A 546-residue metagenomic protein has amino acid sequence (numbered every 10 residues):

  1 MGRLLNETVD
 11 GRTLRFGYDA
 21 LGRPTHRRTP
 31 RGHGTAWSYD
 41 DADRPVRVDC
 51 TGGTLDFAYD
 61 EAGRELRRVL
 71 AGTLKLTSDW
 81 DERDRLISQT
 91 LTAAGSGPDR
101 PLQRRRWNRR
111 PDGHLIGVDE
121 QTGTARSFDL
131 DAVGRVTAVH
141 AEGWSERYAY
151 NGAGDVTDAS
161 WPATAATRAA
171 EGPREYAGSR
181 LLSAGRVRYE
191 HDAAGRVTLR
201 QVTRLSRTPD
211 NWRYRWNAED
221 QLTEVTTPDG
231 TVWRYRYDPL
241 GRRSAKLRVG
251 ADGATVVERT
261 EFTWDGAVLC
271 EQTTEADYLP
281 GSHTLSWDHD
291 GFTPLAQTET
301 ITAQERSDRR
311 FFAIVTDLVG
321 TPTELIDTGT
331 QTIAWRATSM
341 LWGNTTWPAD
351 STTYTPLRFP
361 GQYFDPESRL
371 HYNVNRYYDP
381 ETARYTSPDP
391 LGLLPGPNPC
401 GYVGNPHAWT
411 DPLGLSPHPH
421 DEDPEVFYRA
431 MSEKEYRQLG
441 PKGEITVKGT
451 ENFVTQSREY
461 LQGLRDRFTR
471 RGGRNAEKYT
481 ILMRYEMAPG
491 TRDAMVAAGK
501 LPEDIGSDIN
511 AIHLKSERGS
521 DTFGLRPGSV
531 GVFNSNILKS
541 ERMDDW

Functional and structural regions predicted by a protein language model:
M1-N6, D10-H26, R31-H33, S38-R47 (+21 more regions): A short glycine-rich beta-turn/N-cap micro-motif
D10-R12, R31-H33, T51-G53, G72-L74 (+15 more regions): Short, small/polar residue-rich loop motifs at catalytic or cofactor-binding pockets
G11, R31, T51-G52, G72 (+15 more regions): A generic structural motif
A93-P101, A165-E171, T203-N211, A303-Q304: Intrinsically disordered, low-complexity Ser/Thr- and acidic-rich flexible linkers and loops, especially at boundaries
S160-Y176, Q297, T302-V374, W409: A motif-centric feature for acidic-aromatic and gly/ser/thr-rich catalytic loops and repeats
T330-T345, E367-L370, V374-H420: Short turn/helix-capping motifs enriched in Asx and small/polar residues
S416-V454, D466-R467: ADP-ribose/NAD+-binding catalytic cleft of ART/PARP-like enzymes
D421-E425, T446-T450, Y460-W546: Conserved NAD+-utilizing ADP-ribose enzyme module
